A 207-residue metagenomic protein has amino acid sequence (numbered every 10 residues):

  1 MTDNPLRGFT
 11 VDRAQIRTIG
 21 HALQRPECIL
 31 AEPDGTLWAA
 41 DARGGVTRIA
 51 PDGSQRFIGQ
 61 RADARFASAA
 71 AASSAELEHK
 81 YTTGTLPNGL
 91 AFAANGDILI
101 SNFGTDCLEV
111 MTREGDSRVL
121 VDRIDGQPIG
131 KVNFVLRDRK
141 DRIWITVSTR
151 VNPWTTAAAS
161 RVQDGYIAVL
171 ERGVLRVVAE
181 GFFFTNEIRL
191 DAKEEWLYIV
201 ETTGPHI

Functional and structural regions predicted by a protein language model:
M1-I207: Sequence-structural signature of mature extracellular/luminal beta-sheet repeat domains, prominently beta-propellers
